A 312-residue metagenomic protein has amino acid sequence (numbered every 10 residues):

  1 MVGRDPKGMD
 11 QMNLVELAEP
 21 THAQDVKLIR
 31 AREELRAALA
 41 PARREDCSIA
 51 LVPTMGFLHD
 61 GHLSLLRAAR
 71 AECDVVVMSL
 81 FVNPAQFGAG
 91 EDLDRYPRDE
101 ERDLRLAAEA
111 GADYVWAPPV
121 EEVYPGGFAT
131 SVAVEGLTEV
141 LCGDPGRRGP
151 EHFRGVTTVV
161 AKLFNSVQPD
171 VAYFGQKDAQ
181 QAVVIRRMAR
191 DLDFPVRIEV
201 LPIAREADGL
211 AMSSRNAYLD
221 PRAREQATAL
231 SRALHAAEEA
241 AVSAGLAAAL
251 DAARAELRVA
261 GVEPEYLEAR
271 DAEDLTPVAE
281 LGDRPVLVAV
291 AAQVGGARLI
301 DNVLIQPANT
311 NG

Functional and structural regions predicted by a protein language model:
G8-V262, R270-E273, G296, V303: Nucleotidyltransferase catalytic core that binds NTPs
T21, P285-V286: Hydrophobic alpha-helical segments with strong N-terminal bias
P264-G282, V288-A289: A conserved acidic, glycine/proline-rich C-terminal tail/linker
P277-V278, L287-G312: Short, basic/aromatic-enriched C-terminal tail that caps enzymatic domains
